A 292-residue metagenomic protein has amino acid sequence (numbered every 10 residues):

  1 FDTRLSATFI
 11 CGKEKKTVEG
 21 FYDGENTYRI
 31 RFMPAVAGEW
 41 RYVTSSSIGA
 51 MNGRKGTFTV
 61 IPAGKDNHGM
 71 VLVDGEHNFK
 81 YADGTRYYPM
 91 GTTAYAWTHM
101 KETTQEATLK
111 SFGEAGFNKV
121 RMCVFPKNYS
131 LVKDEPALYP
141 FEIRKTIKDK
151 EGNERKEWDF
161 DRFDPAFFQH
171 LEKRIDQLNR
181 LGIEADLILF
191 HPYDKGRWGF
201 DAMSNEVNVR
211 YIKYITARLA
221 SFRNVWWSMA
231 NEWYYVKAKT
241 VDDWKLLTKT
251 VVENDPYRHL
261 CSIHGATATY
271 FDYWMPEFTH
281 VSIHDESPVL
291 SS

Functional and structural regions predicted by a protein language model:
D2-S6: Exposed beta-strand and adjacent loop surfaces of beta-rich binding modules that mediate intermolecular recognition
T8, E14-N78, D83, T98: Extended acidic/polar, glycine-enriched regions that form or flank non-catalytic beta-rich accessory modules
H68-L290: Active-site mouth of glycoside hydrolases
